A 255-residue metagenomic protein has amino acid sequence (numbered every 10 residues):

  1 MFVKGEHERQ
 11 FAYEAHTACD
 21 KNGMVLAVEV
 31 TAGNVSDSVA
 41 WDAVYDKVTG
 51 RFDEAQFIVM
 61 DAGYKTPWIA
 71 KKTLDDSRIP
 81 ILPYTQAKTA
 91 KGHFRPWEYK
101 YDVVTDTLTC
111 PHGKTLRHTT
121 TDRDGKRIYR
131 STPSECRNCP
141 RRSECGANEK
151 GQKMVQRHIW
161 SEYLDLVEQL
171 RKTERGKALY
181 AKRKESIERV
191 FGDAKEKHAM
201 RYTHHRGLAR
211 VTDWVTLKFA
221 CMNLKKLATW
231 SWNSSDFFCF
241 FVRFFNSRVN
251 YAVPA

Functional and structural regions predicted by a protein language model:
M1-A255: Anion-binding and metal-coordination hotspots
